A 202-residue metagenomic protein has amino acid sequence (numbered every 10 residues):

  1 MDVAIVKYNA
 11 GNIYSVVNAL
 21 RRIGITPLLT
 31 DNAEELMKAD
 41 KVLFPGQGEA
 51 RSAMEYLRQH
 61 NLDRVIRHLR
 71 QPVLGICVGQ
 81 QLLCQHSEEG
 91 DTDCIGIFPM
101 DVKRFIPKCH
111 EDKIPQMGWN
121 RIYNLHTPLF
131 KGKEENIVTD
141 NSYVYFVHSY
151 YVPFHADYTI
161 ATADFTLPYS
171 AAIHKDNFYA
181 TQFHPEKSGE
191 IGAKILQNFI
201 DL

Functional and structural regions predicted by a protein language model:
M1-A4: Extreme N-terminal starter segment of soluble prokaryotic enzymes
V6-Y8: Short hydrophobic segments within beta-strands
A39: An anion/phosphate-binding loop that grips the pyrophosphate of nucleotide cofactors and donors
L43-P45: Structural motif
G48-M117: Cysteine-nucleophile active-site neighborhood
H68, V102-L202: Amide-donor transfer/coupling interface in amidating biosynthetic enzymes
